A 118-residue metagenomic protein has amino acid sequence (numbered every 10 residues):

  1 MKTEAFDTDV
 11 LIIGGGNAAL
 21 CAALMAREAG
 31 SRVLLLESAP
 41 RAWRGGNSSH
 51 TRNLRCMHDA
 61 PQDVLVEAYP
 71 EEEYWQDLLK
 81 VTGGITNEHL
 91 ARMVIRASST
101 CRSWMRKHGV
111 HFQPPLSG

Functional and structural regions predicted by a protein language model:
K2-A18, L34: Beta1/beta-strand and adjacent pyrophosphate-binding region of the FAD-binding site in flavoprotein oxidoreductases
N17-L20, S99: Residue-level marker for well-ordered alpha-helical positions
A22, E37-S38: Hydrophobic alpha-helical segments, principally membrane-spanning helices and signal/leader peptides
A22-A23, R102: Generic hydrophobic/aromatic pocket-lining and core-packing "Φ" positions
A26: Aromatic pocket-lining residues of Rossmann-like dinucleotide-binding sites
R32, S38-G118: Conserved N-terminal/central alpha/beta ligand/cofactor-binding core
